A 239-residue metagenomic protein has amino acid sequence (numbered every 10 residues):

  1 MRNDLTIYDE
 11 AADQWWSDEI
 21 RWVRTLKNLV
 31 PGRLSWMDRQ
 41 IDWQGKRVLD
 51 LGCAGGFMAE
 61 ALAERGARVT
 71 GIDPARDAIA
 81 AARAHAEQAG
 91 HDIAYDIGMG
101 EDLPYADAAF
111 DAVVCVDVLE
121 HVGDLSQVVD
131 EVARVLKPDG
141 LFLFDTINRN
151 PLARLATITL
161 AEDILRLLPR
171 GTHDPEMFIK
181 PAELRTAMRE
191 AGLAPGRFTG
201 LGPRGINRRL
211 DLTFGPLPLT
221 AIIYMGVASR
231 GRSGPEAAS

Functional and structural regions predicted by a protein language model:
M1-I41: Conserved class I S-adenosyl-L-methionine
L49, G55-D102: Class I SAM-dependent methyltransferase SAM/SAH-binding core
A89, I164, T186-S239: A C-terminal cap/extension of S-adenosyl-L-methionine-dependent methyltransferases that defines the acceptor-substrate
E101-A112: A short acidic, Gly/Pro-enriched loop at the edge of an enzyme's catalytic core that lines a small-molecule cofactor
A112-G123: A short SAM/SAH-binding and catalytic strip from SAM-dependent methyltransferases
S126-L141: A short glycine-rich, Lys/Arg-flanked "PGG" loop and its adjoining helix->strand segment in the class I
F142-L165: Conserved class I S-adenosyl-L-methionine
R166-E183: Acceptor-substrate binding/catalytic loop of class I
